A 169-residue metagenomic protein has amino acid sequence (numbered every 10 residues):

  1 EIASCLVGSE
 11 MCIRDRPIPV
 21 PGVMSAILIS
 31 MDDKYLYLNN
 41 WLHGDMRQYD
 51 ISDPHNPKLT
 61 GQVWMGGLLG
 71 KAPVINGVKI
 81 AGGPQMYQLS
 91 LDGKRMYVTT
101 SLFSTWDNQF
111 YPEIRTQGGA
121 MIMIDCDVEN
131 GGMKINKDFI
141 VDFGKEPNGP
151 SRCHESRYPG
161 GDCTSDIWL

Functional and structural regions predicted by a protein language model:
E1-G8, C12-I13, S25: Single conserved hydrophobic/aromatic residue that forms the stacking wall/gate of nucleotide- or nucleobase-binding
S9, Q48-T60, Y111-E113, M123-N136: Short loop/turn segments immediately following beta-strands, especially the blade-tip and inter-blade linker loops
S9-E10, R14-V20, T60-I80, N136-L169: Surface-exposed loop and turn segments in beta-propeller and other repeat-based domains that flank or scaffold
V23, G83, Q117, E146: Beta-rich catalytic cores
D32-K34, D92-K94: Short coil/turn segments that connect the beta-strands within blades of beta-propeller domains
W41, S101: Short loop/turn segments immediately following the C-termini of beta-strands
